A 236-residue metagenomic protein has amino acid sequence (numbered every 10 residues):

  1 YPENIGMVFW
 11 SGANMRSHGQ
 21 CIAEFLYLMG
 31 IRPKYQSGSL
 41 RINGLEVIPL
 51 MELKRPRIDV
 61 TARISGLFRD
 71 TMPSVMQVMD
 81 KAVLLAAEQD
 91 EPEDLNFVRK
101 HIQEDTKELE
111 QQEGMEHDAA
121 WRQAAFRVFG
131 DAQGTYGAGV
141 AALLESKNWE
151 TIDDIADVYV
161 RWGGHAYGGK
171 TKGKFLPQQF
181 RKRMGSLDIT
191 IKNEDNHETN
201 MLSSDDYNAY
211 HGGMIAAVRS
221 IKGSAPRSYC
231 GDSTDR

Functional and structural regions predicted by a protein language model:
Y1-R236: Ligand/cofactor-recognition surfaces for anionic moieties
